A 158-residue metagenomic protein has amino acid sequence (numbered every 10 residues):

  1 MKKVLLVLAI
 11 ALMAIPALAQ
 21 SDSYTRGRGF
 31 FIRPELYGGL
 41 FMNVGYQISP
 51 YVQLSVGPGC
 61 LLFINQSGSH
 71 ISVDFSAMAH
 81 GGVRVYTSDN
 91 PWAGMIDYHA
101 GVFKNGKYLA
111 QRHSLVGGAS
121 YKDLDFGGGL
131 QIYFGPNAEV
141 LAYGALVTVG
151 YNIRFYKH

Functional and structural regions predicted by a protein language model:
M1-V4, A19-Q20: Positively charged n-region of N-terminal signal peptides that target proteins for export
V4-I15: Sec-dependent N-terminal signal peptides
A19-F63, G68, T148-G150, R154-H158: Short glycine/proline- and aromatic-enriched beta-strand/turn motifs that initiate or cap beta-hairpins
R28-F30, L36-L40, L62, I71-A79 (+5 more regions): Residues that define the transmembrane beta-barrel architecture of outer-membrane proteins
L40-Y46, P58-C60, A77-V85, Y98 (+3 more regions): Residues on the lipid-exposed face of transmembrane beta-strands in outer-membrane beta-barrel proteins
Y51-V56, D89-G94, D123-G128, F155-H158: Repeated loop/turn-to-beta-strand initiation elements of outer-membrane beta-barrel proteins
F63-N65, F134-N137: A short local loop/turn or secondary-structure capping micro-motif enriched for an aromatic residue
